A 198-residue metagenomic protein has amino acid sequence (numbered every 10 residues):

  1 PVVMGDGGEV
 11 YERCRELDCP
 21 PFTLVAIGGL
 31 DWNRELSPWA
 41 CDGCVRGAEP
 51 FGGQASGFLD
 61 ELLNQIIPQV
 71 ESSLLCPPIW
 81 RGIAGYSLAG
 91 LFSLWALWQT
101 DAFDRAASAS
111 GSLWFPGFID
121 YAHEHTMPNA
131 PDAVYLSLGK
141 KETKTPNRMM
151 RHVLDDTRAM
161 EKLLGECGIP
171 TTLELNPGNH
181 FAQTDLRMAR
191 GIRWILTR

Functional and structural regions predicted by a protein language model:
P1-R198: Non-catalytic cap/lid and distal C-terminal segments of serine-dependent acyl enzymes
